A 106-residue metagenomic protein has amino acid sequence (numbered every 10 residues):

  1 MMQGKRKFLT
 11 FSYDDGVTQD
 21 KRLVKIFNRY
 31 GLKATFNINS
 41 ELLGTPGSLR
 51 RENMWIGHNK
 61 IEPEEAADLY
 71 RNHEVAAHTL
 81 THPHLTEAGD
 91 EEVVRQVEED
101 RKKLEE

Functional and structural regions predicted by a protein language model:
M1-F11, T18, R29, E64: N-terminal pre-catalytic segment of deacetylase/amide-hydrolase enzymes
T10-Y13, A76: Generic enzyme active-site microenvironment
D14-D15, D100: Acidic side chains
G16-V17, E41: Short, glycine/serine-rich, charged loops/turns that create anion-binding and catalytic segments at active sites
V17-T18, T81: Short, glycine/acidic-enriched loop or turn micro-motifs at the edges of active sites
D20-K21, H84: Generic hydrophobic alpha-helical membrane-span motif
R22-I26: A short acidic, amphipathic alpha-helical/loop segment
Y30-E106: Metal-dependent polysaccharide deacetylase catalytic core of the NodB/CE4 family, i.e., the active-site-bearing domain
